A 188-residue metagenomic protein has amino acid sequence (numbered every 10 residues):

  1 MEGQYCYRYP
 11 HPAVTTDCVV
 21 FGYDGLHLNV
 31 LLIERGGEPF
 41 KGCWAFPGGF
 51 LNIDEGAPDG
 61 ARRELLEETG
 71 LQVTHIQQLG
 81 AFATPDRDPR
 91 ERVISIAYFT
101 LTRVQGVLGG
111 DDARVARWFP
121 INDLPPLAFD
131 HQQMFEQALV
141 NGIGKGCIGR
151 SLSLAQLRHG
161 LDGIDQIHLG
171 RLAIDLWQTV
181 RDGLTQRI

Functional and structural regions predicted by a protein language model:
M1-G3, Y7, S95, V104: Short, charged N-terminal helix-start/capping segments
E2-A45, P58, V73: N-terminal strand-loop-strand
R35, G48, I121: Active-site donor-binding loop signature of nucleotide-sugar glycosyltransferases
A45-L51: Short glycine-enriched, charge-decorated loop/helix-capping segments at active-site entrances that position
L51-H75, G80-G149, G163-D165, G170-G183 (+1 more regions): Unchanged
L152-G163: Charged/polar low-complexity intrinsically disordered segments, enriched in acidic residues
